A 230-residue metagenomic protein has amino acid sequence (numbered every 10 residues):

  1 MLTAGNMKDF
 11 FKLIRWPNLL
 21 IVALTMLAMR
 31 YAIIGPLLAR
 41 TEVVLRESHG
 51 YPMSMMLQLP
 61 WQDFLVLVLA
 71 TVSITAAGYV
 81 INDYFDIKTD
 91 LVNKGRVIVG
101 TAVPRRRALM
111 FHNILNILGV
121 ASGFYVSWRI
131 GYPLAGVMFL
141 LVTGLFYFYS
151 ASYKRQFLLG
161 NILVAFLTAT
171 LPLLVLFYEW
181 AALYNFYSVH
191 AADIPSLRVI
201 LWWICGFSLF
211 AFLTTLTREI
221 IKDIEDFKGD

Functional and structural regions predicted by a protein language model:
M1-V22, M26, N116, A151 (+3 more regions): C-terminal membrane-associated helical module and adjoining short loops/tails
L2-V22, K88, K94-F111, Y147-T168 (+1 more regions): Interhelical loop and helix-boundary elements at the membrane-water interface of polytopic inner-membrane proteins
A4, K8, L13, P17 (+8 more regions): Juxtamembrane/transmembrane-helix boundary motifs in multi-pass membrane proteins
L24-A32, P36, R40-F85, G119 (+2 more regions): Membrane-embedded alpha-helical segments that form the functional core of polytopic membrane enzymes, especially those
A28-G35, L118-R129, L145-S152, T170-Y178: Residue-level signal for alpha-helical transmembrane segments in multi-pass membrane proteins
I34-T41, I87, W128-Y132, A151-R155 (+3 more regions): Transmembrane helix-loop junctions in multipass membrane proteins, especially transporters and channels
V66-A70, I87-F139: Multi-pass membrane catalytic core of lipid/isoprenoid biosynthesis enzymes
